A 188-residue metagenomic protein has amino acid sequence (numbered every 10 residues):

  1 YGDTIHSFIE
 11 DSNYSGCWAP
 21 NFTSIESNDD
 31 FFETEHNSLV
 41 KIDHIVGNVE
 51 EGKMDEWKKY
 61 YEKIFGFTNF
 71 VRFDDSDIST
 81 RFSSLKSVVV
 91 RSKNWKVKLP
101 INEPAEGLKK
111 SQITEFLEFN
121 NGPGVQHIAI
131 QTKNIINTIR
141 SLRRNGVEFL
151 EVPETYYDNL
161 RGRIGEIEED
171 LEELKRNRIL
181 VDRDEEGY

Functional and structural regions predicted by a protein language model:
Y1-F70, R81-Y188: Glyoxalase I/VOC metalloenzyme domain signal
D74-S79: Short, solvent-exposed loop/turn elements at beta->coil junctions and helix N-caps that rim active or binding pockets
